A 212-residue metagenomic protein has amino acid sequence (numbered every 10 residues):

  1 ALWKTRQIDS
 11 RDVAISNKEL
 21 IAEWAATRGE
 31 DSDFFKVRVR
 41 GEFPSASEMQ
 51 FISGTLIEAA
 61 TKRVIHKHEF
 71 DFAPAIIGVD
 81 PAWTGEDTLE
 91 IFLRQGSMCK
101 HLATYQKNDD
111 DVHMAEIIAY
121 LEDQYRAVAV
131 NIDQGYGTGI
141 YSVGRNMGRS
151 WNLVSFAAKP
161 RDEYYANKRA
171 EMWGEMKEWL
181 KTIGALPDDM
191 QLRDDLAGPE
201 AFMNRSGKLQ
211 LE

Functional and structural regions predicted by a protein language model:
A1-A46, F156-T182: Conserved P-loop NTPase catalytic core
T5-I8, I76-G78, H101, S150-L153: Conserved beta-strand scaffold positions in the cores of enzyme catalytic domains, especially in NTP/NDP-utilizing
R11, D80-A82, G135: Anionic group-transfer/hydrolysis microenvironments
V13-V79, L93, D195-Q210: ATPase catalytic-site recognition across NTP-hydrolyzing enzymes
F72, W83-E90: Short, flexible loop/turn motifs enriched in small residues
P81-T84, D111: A general structural motif
Q95-L211: Mg2+-dependent endonuclease catalytic cores in nucleic-acid-processing enzymes, primarily RNase H-like
